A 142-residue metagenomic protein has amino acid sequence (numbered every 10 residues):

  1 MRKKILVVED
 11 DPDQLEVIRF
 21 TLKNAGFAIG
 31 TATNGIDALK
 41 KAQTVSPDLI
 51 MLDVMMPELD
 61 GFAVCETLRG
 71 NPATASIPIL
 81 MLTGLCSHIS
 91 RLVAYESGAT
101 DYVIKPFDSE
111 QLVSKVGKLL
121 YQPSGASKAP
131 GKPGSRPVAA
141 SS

Functional and structural regions predicted by a protein language model:
E16-N24: Charged docking surfaces used in two-component/phosphorelay signaling
G26-T33, K41: Short hydrophobic/Thr-rich beta-strand motif most characteristic of the beta2 strand and flanking loop of CheY-like
V45-M51: Active-site beta3 strand of CheY-like receiver
M56: Receiver (REC) domain active-site loop signature in two-component systems and cognate sites in sensor histidine kinases
F107-G117: C-terminal output helix
